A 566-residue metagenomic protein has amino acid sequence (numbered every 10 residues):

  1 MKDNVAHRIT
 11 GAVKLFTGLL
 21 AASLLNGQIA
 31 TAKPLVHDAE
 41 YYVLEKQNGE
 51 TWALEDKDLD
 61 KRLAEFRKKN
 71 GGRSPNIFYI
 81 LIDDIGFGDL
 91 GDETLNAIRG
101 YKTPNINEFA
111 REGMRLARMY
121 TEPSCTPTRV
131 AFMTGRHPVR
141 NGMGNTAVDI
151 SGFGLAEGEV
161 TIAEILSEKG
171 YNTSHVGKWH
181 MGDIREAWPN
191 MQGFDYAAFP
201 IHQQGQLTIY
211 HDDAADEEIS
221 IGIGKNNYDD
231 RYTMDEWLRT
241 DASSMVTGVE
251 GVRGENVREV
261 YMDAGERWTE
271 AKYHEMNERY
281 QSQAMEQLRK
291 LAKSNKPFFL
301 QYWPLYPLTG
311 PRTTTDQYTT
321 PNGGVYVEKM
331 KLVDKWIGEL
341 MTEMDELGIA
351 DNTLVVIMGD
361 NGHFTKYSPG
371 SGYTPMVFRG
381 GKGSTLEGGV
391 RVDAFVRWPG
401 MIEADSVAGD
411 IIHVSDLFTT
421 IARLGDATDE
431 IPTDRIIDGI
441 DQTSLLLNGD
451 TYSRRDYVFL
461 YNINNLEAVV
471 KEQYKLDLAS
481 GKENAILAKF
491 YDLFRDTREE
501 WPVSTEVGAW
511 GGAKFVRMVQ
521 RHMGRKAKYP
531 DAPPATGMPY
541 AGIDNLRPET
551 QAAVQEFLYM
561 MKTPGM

Functional and structural regions predicted by a protein language model:
A30-P75, I82, F87, R115 (+6 more regions): Long, internal low-complexity/basic segments
P34-T51, A117, P127-V130, N190-M262 (+1 more regions): Core domains of carbohydrate- and sulfate-ester-processing enzymes
L35, N48-A53, F87-S174, I184 (+3 more regions): Active-site segment of extracytoplasmic enzymes that catalyze sulfate/phosphate-ester chemistry
D38-Y41, T51, E275-A292, T315-T353 (+1 more regions): A long, amphipathic alpha-helix that forms part of the scaffold/cap immediately adjacent to metal-dependent active
G72, N96-T103, Y120-S124, D149-V160 (+10 more regions): A short beta-strand-to-alpha-helix junction
N105, P297, W303, L332-G370: Metal-dependent active-site segment of extracytoplasmic phospho-/sulfohydrolases and closely related
Y196-Q206, H363-E387, I402-S406, D410 (+1 more regions): C-terminal cap/loop subdomain of S1 sulfatases and analogous C-terminal strand-loop tails that border
D212, D263-A264, S282-K329, F364-K366 (+1 more regions): Active-site His/acidic residue clusters
